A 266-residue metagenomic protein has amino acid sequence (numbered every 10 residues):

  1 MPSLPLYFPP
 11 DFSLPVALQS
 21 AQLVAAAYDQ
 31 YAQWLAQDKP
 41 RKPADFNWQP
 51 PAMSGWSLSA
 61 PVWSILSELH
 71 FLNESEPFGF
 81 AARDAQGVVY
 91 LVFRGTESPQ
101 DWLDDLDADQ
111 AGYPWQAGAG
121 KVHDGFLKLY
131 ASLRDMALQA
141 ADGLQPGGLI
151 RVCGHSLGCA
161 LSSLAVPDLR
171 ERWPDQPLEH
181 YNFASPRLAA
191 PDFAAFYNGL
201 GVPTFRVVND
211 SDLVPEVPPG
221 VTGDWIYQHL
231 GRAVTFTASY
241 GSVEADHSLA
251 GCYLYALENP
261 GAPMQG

Functional and structural regions predicted by a protein language model:
M1-C153, L157-G266: Non-catalytic, mobile gating and regulatory segments of ester bond hydrolases
